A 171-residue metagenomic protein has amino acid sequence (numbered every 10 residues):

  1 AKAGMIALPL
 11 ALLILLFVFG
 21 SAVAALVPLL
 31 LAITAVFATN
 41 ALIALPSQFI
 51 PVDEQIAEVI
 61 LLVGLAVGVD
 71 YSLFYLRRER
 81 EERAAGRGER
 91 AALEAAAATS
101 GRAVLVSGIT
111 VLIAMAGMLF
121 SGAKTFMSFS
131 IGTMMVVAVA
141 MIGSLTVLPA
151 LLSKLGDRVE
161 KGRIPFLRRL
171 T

Functional and structural regions predicted by a protein language model:
A1-T171: Membrane-embedded transmembrane helical bundles of large multi-pass transporters/channels
